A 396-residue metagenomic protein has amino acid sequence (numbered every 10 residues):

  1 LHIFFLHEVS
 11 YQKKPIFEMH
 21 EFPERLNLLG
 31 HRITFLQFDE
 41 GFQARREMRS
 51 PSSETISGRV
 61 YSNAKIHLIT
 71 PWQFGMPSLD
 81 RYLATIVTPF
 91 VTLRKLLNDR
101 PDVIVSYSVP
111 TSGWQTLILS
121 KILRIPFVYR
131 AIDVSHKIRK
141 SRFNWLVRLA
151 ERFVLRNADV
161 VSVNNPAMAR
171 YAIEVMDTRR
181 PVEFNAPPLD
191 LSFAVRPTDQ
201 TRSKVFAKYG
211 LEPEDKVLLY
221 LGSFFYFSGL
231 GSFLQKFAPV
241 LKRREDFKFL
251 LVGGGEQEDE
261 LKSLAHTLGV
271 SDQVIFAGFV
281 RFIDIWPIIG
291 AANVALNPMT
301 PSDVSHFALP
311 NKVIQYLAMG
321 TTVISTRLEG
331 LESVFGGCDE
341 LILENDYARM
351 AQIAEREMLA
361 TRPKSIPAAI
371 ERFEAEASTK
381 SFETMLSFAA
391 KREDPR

Functional and structural regions predicted by a protein language model:
L1-T55, V240, L328, E393-R396: N-terminal subdomain of nucleotide-sugar transferases
F4, E212-F237, S378: Conserved donor-binding/catalytic core segment of Leloir-type glycosyltransferases
K13, S228, I283-P287, N293-Q315 (+1 more regions): Nucleotide-sugar-dependent
I16, H20, R81-V91, P101-L123 (+1 more regions): An aromatic- and histidine-rich active-site surface loop
E21-E24, F90-L97, W114, I118-I122 (+1 more regions): Membrane-proximal helix-turn-helix segments that form the acceptor-binding/catalytic region of lipid-linked
Q37, R148-R202, V274-F276: Donor nucleotide-sugar binding/catalytic pocket of nucleotide-sugar-dependent glycosyltransferases
D259-D284: Nucleotide-activated donor-binding/catalytic signature segment of Leloir-type glycosyltransferases, i.e., the conserved
G337-A348, E355-A360: Conserved acidic donor-binding segment of nucleotide-sugar-dependent glycosyltransferases
